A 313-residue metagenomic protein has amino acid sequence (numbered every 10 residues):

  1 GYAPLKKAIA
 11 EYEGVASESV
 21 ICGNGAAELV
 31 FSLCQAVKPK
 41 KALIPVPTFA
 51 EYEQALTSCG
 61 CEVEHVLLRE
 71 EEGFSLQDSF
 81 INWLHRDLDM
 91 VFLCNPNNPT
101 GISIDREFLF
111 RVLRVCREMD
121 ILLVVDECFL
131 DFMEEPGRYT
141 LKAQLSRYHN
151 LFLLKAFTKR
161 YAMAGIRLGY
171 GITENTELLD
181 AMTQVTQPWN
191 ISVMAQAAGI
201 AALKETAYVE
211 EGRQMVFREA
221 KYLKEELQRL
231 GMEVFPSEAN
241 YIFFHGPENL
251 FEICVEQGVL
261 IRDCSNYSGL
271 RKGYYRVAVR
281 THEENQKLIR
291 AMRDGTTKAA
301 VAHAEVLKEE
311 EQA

Functional and structural regions predicted by a protein language model:
G1-A3, N150-F235: PLP-dependent aminotransferase class I/II
A3, E28, Q35-L93: PLP-dependent aminotransferase-like
A10-S32: Short loop-beta-helix segment that forms the pyridoxal 5′-phosphate
A16-V20, E127, H149-N150, Q312: Short acidic capping loops at alpha-helix termini that bridge into adjacent secondary structure
C59, E118-M119, Y148, L230 (+1 more regions): Helix C-cap/helix->beta junction micro-motif
E64, E71-M133: Active-site phosphate-binding strand-loop segment of PLP-dependent enzymes
E107, E256, N266-A313: PLP-dependent enzyme catalytic core of the Aspartate aminotransferase-like
F217, E225-G258: Conserved PLP-binding catalytic core of the aspartate aminotransferase-like
